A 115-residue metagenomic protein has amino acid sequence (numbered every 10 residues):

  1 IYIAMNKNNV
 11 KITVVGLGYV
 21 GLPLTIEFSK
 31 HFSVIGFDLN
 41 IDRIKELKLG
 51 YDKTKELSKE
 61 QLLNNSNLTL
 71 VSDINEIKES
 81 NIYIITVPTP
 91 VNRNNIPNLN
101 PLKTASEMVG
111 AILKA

Functional and structural regions predicted by a protein language model:
Y2-A115: Structural/interface elements that position substrates and couple domains in central-metabolism enzymes
